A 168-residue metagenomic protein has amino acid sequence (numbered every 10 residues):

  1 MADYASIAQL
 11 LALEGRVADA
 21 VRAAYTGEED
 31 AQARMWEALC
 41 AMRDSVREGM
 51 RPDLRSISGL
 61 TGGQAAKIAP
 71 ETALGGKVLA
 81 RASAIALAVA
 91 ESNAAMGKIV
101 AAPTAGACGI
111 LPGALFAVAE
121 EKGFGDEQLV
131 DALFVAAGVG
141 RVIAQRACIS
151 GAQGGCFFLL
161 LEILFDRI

Functional and structural regions predicted by a protein language model:
M1-G97, E120-E121: Generic N-terminal targeting/processing segments that precede catalytic cores or assembly contacts
G63, E71, A102-P103, R146 (+1 more regions): Surface-exposed loop/turn and secondary-structure junction residues enriched for glycine/proline
V78-L87, A132, A137-V142: Glycine-rich oxoanion-binding loops at beta->alpha junctions
A88, S92, A117-E120, G138-I149: Conserved helix-loop functional segments at active or binding sites
M96-A114, Q153-I163: Conserved phosphate/anionic-ligand binding catalytic regions in large, soluble enzymes, centered on
P112-F124: Alpha-helical support elements that line or immediately flank enzyme active sites and cofactor-binding pockets
Q128-L129: Non-transmembrane, aqueous-exposed alpha-helical and coiled segments at domain scale
F134-I168: A structural-propensity feature for long, helix-poor, extended segments
